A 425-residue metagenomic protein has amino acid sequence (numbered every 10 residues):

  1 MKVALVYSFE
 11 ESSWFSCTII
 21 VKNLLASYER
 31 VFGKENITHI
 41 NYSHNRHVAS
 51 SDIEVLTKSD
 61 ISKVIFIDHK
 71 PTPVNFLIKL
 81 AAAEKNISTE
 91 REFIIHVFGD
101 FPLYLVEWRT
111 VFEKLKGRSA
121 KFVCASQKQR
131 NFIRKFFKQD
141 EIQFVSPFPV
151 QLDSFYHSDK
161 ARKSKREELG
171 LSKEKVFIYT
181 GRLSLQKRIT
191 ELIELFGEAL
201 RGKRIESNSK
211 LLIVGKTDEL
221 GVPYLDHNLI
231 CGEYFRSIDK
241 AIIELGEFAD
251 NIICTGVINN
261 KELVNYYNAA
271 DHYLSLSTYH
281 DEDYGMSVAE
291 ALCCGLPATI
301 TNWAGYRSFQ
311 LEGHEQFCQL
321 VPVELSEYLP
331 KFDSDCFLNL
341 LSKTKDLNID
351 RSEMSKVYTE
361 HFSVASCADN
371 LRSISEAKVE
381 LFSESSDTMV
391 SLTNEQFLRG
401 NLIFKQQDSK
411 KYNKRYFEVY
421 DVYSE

Functional and structural regions predicted by a protein language model:
S16-I19, K331-N339, K345-E376, E380-E384 (+1 more regions): A charged, aromatic-enriched C-terminal amphipathic alpha-helix characteristic of glycosyltransferases across folds
T110, R118-Q143, V150-L152: A short, active-site helix/loop in glycosyltransferases that binds the activated sugar's phosphate group
R134, P149-E168: Acidic anion/phosphate-binding donor-loop and adjacent secondary structure in glycosyltransferase catalytic cores
L171-K187, I193-G197, L211-L212: Conserved donor-binding/catalytic core segment of Leloir-type glycosyltransferases
Y224-K261: Nucleotide-activated donor-binding/catalytic signature segment of Leloir-type glycosyltransferases, i.e., the conserved
V257-N260, Y266-A270: Short alpha-helical donor nucleotide-sugar binding micro-motif in glycosyltransferases
P297-I300: Short hydrophobic beta-strand element within catalytic cores of glycosyltransferases and related nucleotide-activated
S308-S342: Change "using UDP/GDP/dTDP sugars" to "using nucleotide sugars
